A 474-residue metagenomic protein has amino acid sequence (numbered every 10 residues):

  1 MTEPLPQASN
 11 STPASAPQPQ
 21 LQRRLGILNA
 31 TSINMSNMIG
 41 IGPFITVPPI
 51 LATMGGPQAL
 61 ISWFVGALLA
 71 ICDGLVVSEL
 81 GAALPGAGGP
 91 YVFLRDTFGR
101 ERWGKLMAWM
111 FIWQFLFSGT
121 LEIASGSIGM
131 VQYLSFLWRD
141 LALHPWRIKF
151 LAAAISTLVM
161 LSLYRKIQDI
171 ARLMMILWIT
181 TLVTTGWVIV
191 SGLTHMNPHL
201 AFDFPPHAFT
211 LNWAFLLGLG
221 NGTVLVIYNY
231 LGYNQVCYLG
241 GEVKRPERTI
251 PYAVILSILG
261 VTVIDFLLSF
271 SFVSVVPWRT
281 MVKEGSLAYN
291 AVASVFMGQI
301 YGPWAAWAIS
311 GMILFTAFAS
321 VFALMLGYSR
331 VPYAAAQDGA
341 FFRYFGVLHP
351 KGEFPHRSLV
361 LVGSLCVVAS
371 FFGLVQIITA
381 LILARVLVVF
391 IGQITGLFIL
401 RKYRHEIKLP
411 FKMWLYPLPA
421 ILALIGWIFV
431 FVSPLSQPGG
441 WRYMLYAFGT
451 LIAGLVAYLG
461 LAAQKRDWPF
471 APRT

Functional and structural regions predicted by a protein language model:
M1-P57, I71, L75, R102 (+6 more regions): Membrane-interface "cap" regions at the ends of multi-pass membrane proteins
R23-N34, L60, L68, R100-F117 (+5 more regions): Select transmembrane alpha-helical segments in multipass membrane proteins
L25, N29-F44, P49, I155 (+3 more regions): Hydrophobic, membrane-embedded alpha-helices of multi-pass small-molecule transporters
P49, S62, I71-S156, L161-Y164 (+3 more regions): Hydrophobic transmembrane alpha-helices that form the core helical bundles of multi-pass secondary transporters
V92-R100, F136-L141, P206-A208, A253-M325 (+1 more regions): TM-loop-TM module centered on a large, flexible mid-protein loop between adjacent transmembrane helices in multi-pass
V131-L134, R147-P198, L231, V254-I258 (+3 more regions): Membrane-interface loop-to-helix entry segments
I179-A208, I227, F270-V276, F390-I407 (+1 more regions): Hydrophobic alpha-helical segments and their helix-loop junctions in multi-pass secondary transporters
Y344-E353, F390-Y443, W468: C-terminal membrane-solvent junction of multi-pass transporters and transport-like membrane proteins
